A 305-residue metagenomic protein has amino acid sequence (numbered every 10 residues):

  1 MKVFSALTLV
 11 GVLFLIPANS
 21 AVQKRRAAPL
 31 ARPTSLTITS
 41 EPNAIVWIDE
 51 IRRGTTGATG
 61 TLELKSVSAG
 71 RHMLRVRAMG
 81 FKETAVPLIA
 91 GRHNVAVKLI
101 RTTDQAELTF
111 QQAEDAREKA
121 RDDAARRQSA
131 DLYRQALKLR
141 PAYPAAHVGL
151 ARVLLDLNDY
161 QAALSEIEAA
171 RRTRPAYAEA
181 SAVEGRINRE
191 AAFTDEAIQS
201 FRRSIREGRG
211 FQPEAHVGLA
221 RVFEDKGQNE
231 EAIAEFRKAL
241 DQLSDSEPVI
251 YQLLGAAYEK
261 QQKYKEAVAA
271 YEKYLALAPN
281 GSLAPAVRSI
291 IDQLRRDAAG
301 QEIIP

Functional and structural regions predicted by a protein language model:
K2, A18-A145, G149: Short loop/turn and low-complexity linker motifs enriched in small/turn-promoting residues
T103-A106, A192-D195, D225-E230, Y264-K265 (+1 more regions): Alpha-helical linker/edge segments of TPR/alpha-solenoid repeat scaffolds and analogous pre-/post-domain helices
E107, A145, E179, P213-E214 (+2 more regions): Start-of-helix register in tetratricopeptide repeats
D122-L132, D156-A169, E190-R203, K226-K238 (+1 more regions): Structural signature of tandem alpha-helical TPR/SEL1-like repeats, specifically the intra-repeat loop/turn
L139, R172-T173, E207-G208, Q242-L243 (+1 more regions): Structural marker of alpha-solenoid helical repeat scaffolds
G149, V183, G218, Q252-L253 (+1 more regions): Canonical tetratricopeptide repeat
K260, K265-P305: Terminal, low-structured helical/coil segments at or just beyond the last alpha-helical repeat
